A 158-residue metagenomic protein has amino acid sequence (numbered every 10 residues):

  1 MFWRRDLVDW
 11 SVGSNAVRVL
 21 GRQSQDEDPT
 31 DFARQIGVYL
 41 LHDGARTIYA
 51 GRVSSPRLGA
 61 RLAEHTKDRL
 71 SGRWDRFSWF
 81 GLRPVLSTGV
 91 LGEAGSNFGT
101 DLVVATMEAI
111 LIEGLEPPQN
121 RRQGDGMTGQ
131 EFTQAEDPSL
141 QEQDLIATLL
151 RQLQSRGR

Functional and structural regions predicted by a protein language model:
M1-I36, L40-I48, S54-R158: Boundary/linker segments flanking structured domains
